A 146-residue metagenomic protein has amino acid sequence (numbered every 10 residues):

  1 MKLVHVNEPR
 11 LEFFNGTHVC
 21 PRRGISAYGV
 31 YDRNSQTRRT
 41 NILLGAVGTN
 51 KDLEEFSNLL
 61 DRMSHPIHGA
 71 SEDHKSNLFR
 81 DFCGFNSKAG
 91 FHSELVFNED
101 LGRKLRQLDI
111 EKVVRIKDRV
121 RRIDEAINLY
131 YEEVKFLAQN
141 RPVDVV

Functional and structural regions predicted by a protein language model:
M1-V146: Argonaute/PIWI-family RNA-guided endonuclease scaffold
